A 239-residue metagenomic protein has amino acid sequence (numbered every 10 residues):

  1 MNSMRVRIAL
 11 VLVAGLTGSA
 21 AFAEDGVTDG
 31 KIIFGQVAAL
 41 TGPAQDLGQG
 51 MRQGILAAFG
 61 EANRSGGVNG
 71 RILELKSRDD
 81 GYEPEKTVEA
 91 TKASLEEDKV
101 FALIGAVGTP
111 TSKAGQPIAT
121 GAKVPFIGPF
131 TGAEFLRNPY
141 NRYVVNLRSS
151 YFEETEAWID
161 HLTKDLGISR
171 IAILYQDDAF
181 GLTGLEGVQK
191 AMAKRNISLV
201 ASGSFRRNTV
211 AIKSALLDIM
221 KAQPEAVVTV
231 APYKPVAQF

Functional and structural regions predicted by a protein language model:
M1-I33: Short, low-complexity disordered leader/linker segments with a strong preference for bacterial N-terminal type II
V27, K31-I33, D46-Q53, E61 (+3 more regions): Beta-alpha junction/loop-to-helix N-cap segments that form part of ligand/metal-binding clefts
G35-P43: Acidic/histidine-rich, surface-exposed loop or edge segments in extracytoplasmic proteins
Q36, M51, A58, A90 (+3 more regions): Hydrophobic alpha-helical segments typical of transmembrane helices and their membrane-interface/capping positions
V37, I127-P129, S150: Generic beta-structure capping elements
L40, G81, D177: Residue-level signal for short, function-critical loop segments
A57, E61, S65, A93 (+3 more regions): Solvent-exposed, charged/polar functional surfaces in cytosolic regulatory/catalytic domains
K86-E89, A133-F135, R142-F239: Extracellular/periplasmic Venus flytrap/periplasmic-binding protein
